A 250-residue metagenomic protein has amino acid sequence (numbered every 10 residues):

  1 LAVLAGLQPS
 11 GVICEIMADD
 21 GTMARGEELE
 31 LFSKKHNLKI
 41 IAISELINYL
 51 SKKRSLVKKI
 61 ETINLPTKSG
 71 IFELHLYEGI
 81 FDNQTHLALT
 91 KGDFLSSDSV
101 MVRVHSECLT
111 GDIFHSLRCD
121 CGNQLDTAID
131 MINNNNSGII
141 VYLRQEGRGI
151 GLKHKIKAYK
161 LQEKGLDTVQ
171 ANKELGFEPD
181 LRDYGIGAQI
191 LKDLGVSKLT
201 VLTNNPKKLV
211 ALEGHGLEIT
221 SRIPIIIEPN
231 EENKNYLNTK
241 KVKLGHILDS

Functional and structural regions predicted by a protein language model:
L1-S250: Catalytic domains of riboflavin
